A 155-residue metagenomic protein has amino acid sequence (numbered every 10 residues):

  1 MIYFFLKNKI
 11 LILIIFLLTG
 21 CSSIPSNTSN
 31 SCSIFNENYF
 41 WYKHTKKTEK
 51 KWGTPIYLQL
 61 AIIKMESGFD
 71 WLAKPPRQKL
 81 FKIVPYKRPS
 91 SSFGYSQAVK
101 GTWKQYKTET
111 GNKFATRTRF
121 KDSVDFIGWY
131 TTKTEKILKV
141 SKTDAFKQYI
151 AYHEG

Functional and structural regions predicted by a protein language model:
I2-I10: Bacterial N-terminal signal peptides that target proteins for export
I10-I12, F69: Intrinsically disordered, low-complexity segments enriched in glycine/proline and serine/threonine
T19-G20: C-terminal motif of bacterial Sec signal peptides marking the signal peptidase cleavage site
S23-G155: Catalytic glycan-binding domains that act on GlcNAc-containing polysaccharides
